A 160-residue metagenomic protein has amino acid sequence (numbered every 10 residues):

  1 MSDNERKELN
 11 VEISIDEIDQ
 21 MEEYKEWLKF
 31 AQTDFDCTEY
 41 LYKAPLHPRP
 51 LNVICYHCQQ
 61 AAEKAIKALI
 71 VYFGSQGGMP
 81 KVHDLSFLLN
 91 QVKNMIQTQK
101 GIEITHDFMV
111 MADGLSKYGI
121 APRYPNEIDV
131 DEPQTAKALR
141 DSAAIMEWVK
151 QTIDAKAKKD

Functional and structural regions predicted by a protein language model:
M1-D160: Terminal alpha-helical segments
